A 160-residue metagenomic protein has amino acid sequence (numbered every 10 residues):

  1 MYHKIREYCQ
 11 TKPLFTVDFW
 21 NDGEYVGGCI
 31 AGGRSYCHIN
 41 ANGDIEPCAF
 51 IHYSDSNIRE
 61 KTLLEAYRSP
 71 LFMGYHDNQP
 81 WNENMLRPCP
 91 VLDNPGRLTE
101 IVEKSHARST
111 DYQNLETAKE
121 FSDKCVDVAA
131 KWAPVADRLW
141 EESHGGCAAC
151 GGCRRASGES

Functional and structural regions predicted by a protein language model:
M1-P47, N94: A C-terminal junction/extension of Radical SAM enzymes
F50-S160: Flexible mid-to-C-terminal extensions adjoining Fe-S/redox cofactors in radical SAM and related proteins
